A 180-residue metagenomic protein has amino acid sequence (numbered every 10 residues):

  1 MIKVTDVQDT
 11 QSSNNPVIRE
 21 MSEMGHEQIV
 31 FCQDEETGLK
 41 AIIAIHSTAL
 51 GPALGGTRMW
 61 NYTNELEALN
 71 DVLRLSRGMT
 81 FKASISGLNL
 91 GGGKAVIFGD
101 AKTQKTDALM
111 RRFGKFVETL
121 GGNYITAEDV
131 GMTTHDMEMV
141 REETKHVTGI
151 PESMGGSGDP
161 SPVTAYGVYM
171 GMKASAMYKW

Functional and structural regions predicted by a protein language model:
M1-G158: N-terminal ligand-binding/catalytic initiation module
M154-A174: A glycine-rich, Thr/Ser-enriched phosphate-binding loop motif common to dinucleotide/cofactor-binding enzymes
M177-W180: Inter-helical turn/loop segments and adjacent helix faces that build the functional surface of alpha-helical bundle
